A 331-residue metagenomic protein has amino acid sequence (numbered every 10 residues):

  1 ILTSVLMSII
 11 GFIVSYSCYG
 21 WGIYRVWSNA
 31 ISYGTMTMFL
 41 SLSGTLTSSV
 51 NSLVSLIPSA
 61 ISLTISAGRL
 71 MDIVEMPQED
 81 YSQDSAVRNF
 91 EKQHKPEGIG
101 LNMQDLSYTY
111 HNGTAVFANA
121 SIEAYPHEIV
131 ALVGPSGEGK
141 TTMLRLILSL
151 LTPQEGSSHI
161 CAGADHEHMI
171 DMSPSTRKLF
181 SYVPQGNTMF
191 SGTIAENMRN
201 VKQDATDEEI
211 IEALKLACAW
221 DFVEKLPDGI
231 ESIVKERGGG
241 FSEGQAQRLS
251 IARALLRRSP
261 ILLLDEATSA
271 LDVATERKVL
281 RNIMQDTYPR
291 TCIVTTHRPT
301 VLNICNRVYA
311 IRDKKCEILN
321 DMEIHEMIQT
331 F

Functional and structural regions predicted by a protein language model:
I1-L40: A hydrophobic transmembrane-helix motif
I1-Y16, S59-S62, Q78-E79, S107-N112: An intracellular "coupling" helix at the cytosolic face of ABC transporter transmembrane type-1 domains
L46-M76: Cytosolic ends of transmembrane helices, especially the final helix of ABC transmembrane type-1 domains
D72, H159-H166, A195-E236, L280-R281 (+1 more regions): ABC ATPase nucleotide-binding domain helical subdomain, centered on the C-loop/LSGGQ "ABC signature"
M103-L106, G113-Y125, V130, G156 (+1 more regions): Conserved beta-strand
V133-P135: The feature captures the beta-strand-to-loop junction immediately N-terminal to the Walker
T142, G186, I194-N197, L216-A217 (+1 more regions): ABC-family ATPase nucleotide-binding domain "signature/switch" substructure
L148: Helix-to-loop junction immediately C-terminal to a conserved catalytic motif
